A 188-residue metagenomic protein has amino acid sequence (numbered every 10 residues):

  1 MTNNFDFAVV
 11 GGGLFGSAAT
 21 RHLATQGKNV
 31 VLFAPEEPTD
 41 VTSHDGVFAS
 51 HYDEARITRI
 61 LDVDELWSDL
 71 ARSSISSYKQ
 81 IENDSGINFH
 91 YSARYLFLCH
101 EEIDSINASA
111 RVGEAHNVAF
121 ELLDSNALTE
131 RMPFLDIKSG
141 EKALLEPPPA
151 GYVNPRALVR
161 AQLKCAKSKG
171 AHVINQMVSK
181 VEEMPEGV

Functional and structural regions predicted by a protein language model:
N3-L32: N-terminal Rossmann-like FAD-binding beta1-loop-alpha1 element of flavoenzymes
F15, A19, P38, S179: Conserved Rossmann-like nucleotide-cofactor binding loop
R21-Q26, L32-P35, I57, G86-S92 (+1 more regions): Active-site substrate-recognition segment that forms the wall of the catalytic cavity or substrate channel
A24-S50: Glycine-rich FAD pyrophosphate-binding loop
Q26-K28, S85, H116, S168-K169: Helix C-cap/helix->beta junction micro-motif
F48-H51, K138-G140: Short, hinge-like loop/turn segments at secondary-structure boundaries
D53-M132: Dinucleotide-binding Rossmann-like beta1-alpha1 core, especially the glycine-rich loop that anchors the ADP
H100-G170, I174-N175, K180-E186: Flavin (FAD/FMN) cofactor-binding and adjacent substrate-gating region of FAD-dependent oxidoreductase domains
